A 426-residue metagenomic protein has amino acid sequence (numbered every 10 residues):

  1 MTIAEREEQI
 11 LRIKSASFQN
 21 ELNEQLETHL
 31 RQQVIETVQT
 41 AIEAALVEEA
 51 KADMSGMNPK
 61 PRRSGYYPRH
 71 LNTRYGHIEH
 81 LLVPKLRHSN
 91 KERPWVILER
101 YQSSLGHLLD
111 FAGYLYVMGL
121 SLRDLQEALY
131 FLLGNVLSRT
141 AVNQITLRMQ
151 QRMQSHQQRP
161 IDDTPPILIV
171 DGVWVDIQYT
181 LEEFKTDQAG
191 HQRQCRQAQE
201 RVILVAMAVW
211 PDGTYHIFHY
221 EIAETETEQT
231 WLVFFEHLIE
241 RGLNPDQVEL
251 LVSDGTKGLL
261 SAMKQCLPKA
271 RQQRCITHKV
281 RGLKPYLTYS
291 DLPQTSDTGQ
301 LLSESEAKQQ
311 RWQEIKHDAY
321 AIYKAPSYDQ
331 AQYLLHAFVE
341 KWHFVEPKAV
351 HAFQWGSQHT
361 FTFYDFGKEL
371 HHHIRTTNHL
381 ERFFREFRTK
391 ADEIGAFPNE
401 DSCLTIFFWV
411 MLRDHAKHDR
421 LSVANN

Functional and structural regions predicted by a protein language model:
M1-E99: Short, conserved DNA-binding cores of transcription-related domains
T2-I3, Q9-E21, Q25, E43 (+1 more regions): Acidic/histidine-rich catalytic cores and adjacent linkers of DNA breakage/strand-transfer/modification proteins
I35, Q39, E43, L122 (+11 more regions): Amphipathic alpha-helical transducer elements in NTP-driven molecular machines
A44, E127, T140, Q144 (+2 more regions): DNA-binding alpha-helical recognition surfaces that contact promoter or target DNA
S55, P59, R63-P68, T73 (+10 more regions): RNase H-like nuclease fold core
G106-G119: Short, amphipathic alpha-helical "recognition" segments used to contact nucleic acids or chromatin
R123-G134: DNA-recognition alpha helix
L250-K257, A262-H317: Conserved beta-strand -> loop -> alpha-helix junction used to position metal-binding or nucleic-acid-contacting
